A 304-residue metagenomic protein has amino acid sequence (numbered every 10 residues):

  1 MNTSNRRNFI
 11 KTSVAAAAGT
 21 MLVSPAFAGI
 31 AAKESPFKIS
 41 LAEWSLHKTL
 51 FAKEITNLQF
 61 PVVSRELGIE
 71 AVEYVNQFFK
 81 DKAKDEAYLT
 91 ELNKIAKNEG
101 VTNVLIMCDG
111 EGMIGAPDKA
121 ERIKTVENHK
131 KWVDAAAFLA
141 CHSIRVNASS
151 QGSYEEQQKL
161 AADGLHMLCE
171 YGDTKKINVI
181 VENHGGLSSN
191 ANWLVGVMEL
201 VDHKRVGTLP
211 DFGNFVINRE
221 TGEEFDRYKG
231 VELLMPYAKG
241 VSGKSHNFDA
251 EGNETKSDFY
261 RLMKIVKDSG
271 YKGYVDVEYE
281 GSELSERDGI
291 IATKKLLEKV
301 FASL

Functional and structural regions predicted by a protein language model:
M1-A17: N-terminal secretory signal peptides and thylakoid transit peptides that target proteins across membranes
S13-P25, G29, P61, I95-P210 (+2 more regions): Active-site acidic/histidine proton-transfer and metal-coordination neighborhood in alpha/beta enzyme cores
P25-K53: C-terminal segment of N-terminal export signals and the immediately downstream linker at the start of the mature
L41, S64, A96, T125 (+7 more regions): Conserved, mostly hydrophobic/aromatic
F51-S64, R122-D134, E223-V231, F259: Short, acidic/polar
L58-V75, A140: Catalytic domains of carbohydrate-active enzymes, especially glycoside hydrolases
A71-V72, H166-K264: Acidic/histidine-rich catalytic cores of soluble enzymes
E73-K94, A148-G152: Glycine-rich, proline-tolerant flexible connector loops at the mouths of alpha/beta enzymes
